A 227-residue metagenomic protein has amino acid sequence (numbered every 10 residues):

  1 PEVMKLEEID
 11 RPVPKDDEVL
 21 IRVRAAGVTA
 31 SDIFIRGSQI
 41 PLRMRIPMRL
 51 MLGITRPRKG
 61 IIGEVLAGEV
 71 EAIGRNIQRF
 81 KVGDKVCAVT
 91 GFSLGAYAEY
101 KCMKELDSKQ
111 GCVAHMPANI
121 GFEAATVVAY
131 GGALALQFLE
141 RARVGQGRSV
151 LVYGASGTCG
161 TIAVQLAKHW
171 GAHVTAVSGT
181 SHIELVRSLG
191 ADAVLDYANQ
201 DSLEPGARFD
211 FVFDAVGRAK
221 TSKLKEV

Functional and structural regions predicted by a protein language model:
D10-G27, P41-S93: Glycine-rich beta-strand-centered segment in the early N-terminal region that forms part of a ligand/cofactor-binding
R24, E105-A142: Extended, non-globular alpha-helical segments
G83, A98, V113, A191 (+1 more regions): Local beta-strand N-terminus motif with an aromatic residue
F92-D107: A structural motif shared across PLP-dependent enzymes of the aminotransferase-like
A125-A198: Mid-domain Rossmann-like dinucleotide-binding core that forms the NAD(H)/NADP(H) cofactor-binding site
T175, L189-V227: Glycine-rich cofactor phosphate-binding loops and adjacent beta1-alpha1 units of small-molecule cofactor enzyme domains
